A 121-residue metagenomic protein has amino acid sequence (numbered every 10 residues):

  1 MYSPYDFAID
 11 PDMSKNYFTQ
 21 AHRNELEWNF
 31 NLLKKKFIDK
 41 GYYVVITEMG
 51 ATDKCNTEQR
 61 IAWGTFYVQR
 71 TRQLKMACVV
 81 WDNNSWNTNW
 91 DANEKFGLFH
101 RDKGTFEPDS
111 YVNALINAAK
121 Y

Functional and structural regions predicted by a protein language model:
M1-Q73: Extracellular glycoside hydrolase catalytic/binding regions
N56-Y121: Aromatic-rich peripheral "rim/lid" segments of glycoside hydrolase catalytic domains that contact and position glycan
